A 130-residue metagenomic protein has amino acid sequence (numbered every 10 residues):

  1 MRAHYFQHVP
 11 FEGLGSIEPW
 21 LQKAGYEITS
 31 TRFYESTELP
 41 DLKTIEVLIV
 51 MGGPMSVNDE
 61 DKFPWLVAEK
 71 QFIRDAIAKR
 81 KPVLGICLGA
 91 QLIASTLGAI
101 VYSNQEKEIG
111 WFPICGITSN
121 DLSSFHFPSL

Functional and structural regions predicted by a protein language model:
M1-K81: N-terminal beta1-alpha1 cap of cysteine-dependent amidohydrolase-like domains
W20, W111-P113, S129-L130: Tryptophan-centric aromatic hotspots in well-structured domains and transmembrane helices
G25, V101, S129-L130: Secondary-structure boundary/capping signal
L42-I45, I117-D121: General structural signal for secondary-structure boundaries
K43, K107, P128: Structured loop/turn residues at beta-strand edges in well-structured enzyme cores
M51-S119: Cysteine-nucleophile active-site neighborhood
D121-L130: Catalytic beta-strand/loop cores that center a nucleophilic Ser/Cys/Thr and support acyl-enzyme chemistry
